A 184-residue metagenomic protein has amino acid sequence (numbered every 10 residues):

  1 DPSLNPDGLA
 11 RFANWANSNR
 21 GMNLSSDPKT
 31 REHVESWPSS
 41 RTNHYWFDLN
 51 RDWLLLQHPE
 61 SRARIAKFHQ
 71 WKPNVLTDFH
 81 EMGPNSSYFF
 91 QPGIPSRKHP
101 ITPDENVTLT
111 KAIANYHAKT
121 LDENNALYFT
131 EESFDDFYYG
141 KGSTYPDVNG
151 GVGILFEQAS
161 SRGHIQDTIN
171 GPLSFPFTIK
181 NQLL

Functional and structural regions predicted by a protein language model:
D1-L184: Structured catalytic-domain cores with a bias toward divalent-metal coordination
